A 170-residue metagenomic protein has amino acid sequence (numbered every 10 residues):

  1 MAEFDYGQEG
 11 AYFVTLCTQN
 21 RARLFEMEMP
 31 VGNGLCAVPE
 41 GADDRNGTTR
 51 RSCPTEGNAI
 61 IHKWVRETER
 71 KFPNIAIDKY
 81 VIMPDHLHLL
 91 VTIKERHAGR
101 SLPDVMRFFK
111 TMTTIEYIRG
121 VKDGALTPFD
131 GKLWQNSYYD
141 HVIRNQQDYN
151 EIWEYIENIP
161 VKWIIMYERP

Functional and structural regions predicted by a protein language model:
M1-P170: Short catalytic/metal-binding and nucleic-acid-binding patches
